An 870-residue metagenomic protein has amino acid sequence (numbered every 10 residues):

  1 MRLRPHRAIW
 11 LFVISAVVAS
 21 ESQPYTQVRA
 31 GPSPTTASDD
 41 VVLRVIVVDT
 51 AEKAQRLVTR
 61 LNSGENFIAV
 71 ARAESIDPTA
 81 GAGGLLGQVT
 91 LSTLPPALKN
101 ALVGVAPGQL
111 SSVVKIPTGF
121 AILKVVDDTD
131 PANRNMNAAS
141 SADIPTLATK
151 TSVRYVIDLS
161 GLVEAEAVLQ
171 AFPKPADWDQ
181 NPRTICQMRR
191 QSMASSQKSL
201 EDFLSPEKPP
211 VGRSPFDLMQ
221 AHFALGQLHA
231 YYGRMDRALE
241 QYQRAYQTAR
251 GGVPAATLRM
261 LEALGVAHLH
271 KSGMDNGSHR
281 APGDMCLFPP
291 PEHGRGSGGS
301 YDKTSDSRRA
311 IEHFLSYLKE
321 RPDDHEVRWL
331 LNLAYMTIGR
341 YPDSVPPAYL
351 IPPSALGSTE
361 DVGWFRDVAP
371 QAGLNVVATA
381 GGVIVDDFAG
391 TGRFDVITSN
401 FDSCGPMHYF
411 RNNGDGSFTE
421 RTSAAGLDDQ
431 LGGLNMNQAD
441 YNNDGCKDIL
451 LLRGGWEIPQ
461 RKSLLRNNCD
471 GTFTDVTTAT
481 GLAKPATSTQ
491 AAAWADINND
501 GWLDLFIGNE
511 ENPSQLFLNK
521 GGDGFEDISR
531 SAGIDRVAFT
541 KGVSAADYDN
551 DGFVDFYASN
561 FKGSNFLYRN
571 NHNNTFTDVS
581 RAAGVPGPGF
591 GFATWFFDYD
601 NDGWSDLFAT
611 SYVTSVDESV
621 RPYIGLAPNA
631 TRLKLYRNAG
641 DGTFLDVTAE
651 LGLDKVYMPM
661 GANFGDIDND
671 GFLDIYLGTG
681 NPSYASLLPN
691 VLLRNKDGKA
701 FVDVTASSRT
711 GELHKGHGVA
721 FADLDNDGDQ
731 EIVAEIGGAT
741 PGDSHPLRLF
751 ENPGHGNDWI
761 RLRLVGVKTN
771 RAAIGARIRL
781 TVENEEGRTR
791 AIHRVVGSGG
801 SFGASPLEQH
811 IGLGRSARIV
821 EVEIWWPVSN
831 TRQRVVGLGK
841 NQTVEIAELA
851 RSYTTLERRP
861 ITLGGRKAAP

Functional and structural regions predicted by a protein language model:
V28-V45, A73-E74, A97-M136: Proteostasis/folding factors centered on peptidyl-prolyl cis-trans isomerases
L57-A97, D127, P131-R134: Peptidyl-prolyl cis-trans isomerase
Q180-Q187, P210, P215-F216, G233-R237 (+3 more regions): Short coil/linker segments at helix-helix boundaries
G273-Y301, L452-E457, T610-P628, L677-S686 (+1 more regions): Short, conserved, GDST-rich strand-edge loop motifs in beta-rich repeat architectures
D343-A378, F410-L431, L465-T487, L518-A538 (+8 more regions): Blade-edge motifs of beta-propeller repeat domains
A380-G390, R411, G432-C446, T489-N499 (+8 more regions): Beta-propeller blade termini
V383, D395-N400, G445, I449-G454 (+7 more regions): Hydrophobic beta-strand segments that make up the repeating blades of beta-propeller and related beta-repeat
L651, A700-P870: Gly/Ser/Thr/Pro-enriched helix-cap/hinge segments flanking short amphipathic alpha-helices
